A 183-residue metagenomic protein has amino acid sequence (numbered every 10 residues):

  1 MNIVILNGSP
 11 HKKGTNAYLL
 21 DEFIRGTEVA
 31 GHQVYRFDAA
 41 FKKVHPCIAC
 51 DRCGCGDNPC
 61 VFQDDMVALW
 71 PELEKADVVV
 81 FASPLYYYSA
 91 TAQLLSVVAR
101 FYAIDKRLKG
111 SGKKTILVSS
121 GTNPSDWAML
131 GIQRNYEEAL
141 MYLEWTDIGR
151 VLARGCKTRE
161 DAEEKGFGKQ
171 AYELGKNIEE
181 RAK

Functional and structural regions predicted by a protein language model:
M1-A82, Y88-A103, K165-K183: N-terminal beta1-alpha1-beta2 submodule of the flavodoxin-like/Rossmannoid cofactor-binding fold
D38-F41, A153-K157: Short beta->alpha junction loops
L85-Y87, T122-N123: Short glycine-rich anion-binding loops that position phosphate/pyrophosphate groups of nucleotides and phosphorylated
A92-Q93, K109-R150: Short, glycine-/small-residue-rich phosphate/pyrophosphate-handling segment
K106: Conserved adenylate-forming
S120, G155-D161: A short acidic, helix-capping loop that chelates divalent metal ions and anchors anionic groups
W127-L130, E160-K165: Short, solvent-exposed loop/turn segments at secondary-structure boundaries
Y136-A153, A162, Y172, N177-R181: A charged, well-structured terminal subsegment
